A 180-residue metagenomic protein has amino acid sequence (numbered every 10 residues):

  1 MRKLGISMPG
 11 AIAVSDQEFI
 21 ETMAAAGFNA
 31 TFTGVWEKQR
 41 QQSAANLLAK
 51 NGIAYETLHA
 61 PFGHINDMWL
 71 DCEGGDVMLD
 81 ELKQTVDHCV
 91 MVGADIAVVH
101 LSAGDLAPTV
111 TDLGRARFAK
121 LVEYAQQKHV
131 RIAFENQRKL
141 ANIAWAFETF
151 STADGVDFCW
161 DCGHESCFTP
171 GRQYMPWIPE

Functional and structural regions predicted by a protein language model:
M1-Q84, V90, Q126, A144 (+1 more regions): N-terminal pre-domain/capping segments
M8-I12, A60, T109-A116, A146-D157 (+1 more regions): A short, hydrophobic/aromatic-rich structural module that often spans a beta strand with its adjoining loop
G10-I12, E37, P61-H64, L101-D105 (+2 more regions): Active-site-proximal loop/turn and secondary-structure-junction residues that shape catalytic pockets, frequently
F19, A44, V110-L113, R117 (+2 more regions): Residues at alpha-helix caps and immediate loop-helix transition turns in enzyme cores, especially N- and C-cap
G74-K83, T111-A119, G171-P179: Charged helix-capping and loop-helix junction motifs
T85-T109, K128, A133-Q137: Active-site groove signature of glycoside hydrolases
K120-E180: Acidic/histidine-rich catalytic cores of soluble enzymes
